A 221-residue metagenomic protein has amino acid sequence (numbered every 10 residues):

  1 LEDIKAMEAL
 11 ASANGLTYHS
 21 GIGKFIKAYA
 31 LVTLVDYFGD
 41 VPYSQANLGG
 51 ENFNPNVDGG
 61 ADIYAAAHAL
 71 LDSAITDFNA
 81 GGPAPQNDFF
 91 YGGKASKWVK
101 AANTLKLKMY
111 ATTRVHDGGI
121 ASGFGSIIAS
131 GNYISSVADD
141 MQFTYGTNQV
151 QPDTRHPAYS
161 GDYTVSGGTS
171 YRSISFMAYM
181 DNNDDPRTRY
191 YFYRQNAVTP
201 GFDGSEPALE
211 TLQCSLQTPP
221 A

Functional and structural regions predicted by a protein language model:
L1-I26, A30-A221: Structured, solvent-exposed acidic/aromatic patches
